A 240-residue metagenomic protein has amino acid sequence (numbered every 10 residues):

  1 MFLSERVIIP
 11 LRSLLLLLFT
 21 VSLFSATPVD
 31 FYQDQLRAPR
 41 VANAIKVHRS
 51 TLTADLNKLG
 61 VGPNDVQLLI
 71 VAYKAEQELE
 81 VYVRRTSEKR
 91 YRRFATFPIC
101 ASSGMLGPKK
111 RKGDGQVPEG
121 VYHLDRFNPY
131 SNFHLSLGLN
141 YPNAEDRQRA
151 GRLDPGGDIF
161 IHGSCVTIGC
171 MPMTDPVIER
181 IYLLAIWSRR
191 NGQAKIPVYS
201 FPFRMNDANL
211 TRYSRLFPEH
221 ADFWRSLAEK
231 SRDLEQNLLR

Functional and structural regions predicted by a protein language model:
M1-I9: N-terminal secretory signal peptides that target proteins for export/translocation
I9-L17: Sec-dependent signal peptide recognition, specifically the positively charged N-region followed immediately by
L18-Q33: Bacterial Sec-dependent signal peptides at the C-terminal "C-region" and cleavage site
D34-N57: A general sequence property marking short-to-moderate contiguous segments in secreted/outer-membrane adhesion
A38-V41, D65-L68, K110-R111, G163-P172: Second-shell loop/turn segments in exported
S50-L69, V81-R84, A101-G113, V117-L124 (+1 more regions): N-terminal post-signal-peptidase region of extra-cytosolic proteins
R85-S102: Short Gly/aromatic-enriched secondary-structure transition segments
G113-R240: Exported/periplasmic cell-wall-interacting domains
